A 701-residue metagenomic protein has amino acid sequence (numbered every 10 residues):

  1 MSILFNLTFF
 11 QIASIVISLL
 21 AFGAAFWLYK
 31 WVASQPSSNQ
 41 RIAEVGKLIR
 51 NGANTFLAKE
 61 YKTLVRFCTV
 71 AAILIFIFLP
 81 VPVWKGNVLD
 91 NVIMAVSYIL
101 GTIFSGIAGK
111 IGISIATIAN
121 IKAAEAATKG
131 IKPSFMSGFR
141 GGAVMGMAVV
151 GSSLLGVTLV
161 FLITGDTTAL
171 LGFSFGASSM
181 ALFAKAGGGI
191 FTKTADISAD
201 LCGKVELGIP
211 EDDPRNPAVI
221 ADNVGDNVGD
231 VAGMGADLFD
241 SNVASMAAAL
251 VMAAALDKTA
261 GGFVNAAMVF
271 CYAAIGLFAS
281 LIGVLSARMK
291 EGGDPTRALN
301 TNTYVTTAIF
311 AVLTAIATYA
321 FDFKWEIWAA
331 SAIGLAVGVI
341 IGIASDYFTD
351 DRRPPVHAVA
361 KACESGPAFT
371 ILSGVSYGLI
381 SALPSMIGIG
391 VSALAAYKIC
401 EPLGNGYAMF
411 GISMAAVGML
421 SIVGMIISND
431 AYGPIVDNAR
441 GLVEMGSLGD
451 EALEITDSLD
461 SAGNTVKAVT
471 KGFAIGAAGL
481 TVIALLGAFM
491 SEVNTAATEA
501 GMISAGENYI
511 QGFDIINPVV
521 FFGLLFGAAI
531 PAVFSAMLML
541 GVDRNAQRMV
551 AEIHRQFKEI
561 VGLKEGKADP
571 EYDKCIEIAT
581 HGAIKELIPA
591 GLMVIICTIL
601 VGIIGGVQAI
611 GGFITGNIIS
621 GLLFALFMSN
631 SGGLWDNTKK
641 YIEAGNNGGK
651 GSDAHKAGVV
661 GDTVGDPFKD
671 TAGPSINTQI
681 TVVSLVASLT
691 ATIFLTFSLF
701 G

Functional and structural regions predicted by a protein language model:
S2-G701: Hydrophobic packing and interface segments
